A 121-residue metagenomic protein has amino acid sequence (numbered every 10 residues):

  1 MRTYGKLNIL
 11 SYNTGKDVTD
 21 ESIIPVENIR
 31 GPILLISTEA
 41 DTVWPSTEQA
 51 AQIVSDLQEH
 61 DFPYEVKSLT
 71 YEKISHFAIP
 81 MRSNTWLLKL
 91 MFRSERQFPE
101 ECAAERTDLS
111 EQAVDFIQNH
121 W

Functional and structural regions predicted by a protein language model:
M1-I24: Mobile cap/lid helix-loop segments that gate and shape the active-site cleft of serine hydrolases
E27-I33, Y64-E65: Short, proline-enriched alpha-helix->beta-strand connector loops that line the catalytic pocket of alpha/beta-hydrolase
I29, L35-D41, A50: Short beta-strand/loop motif that positions the catalytic acidic residue of the alpha/beta-hydrolase fold
E39-T42, K73-S75: Acidic beta-to-alpha connecting loop that harbors the catalytic carboxylate
T42-Q52, D61, I79: Conserved alpha/beta-hydrolase "acid-adjacent" motif
A51-V54, L87: Glycine-rich, phosphate-binding/catalytic loops in enzymes
L57: Conserved hydrophobic residues forming the short capping helix/wall of the S-adenosyl-L-methionine
H60-W121: C-terminal catalytic histidine-bearing segment of alpha/beta-hydrolase fold enzymes
